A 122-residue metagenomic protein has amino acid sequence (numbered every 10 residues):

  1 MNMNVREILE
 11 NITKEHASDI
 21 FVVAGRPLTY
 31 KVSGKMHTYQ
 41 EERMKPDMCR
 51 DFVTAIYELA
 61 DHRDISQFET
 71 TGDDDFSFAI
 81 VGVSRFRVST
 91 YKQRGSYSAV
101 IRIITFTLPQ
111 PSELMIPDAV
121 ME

Functional and structural regions predicted by a protein language model:
M1-E122: N-terminal "pre-motor" subdomain/linker immediately upstream of P-loop NTPase catalytic cores
